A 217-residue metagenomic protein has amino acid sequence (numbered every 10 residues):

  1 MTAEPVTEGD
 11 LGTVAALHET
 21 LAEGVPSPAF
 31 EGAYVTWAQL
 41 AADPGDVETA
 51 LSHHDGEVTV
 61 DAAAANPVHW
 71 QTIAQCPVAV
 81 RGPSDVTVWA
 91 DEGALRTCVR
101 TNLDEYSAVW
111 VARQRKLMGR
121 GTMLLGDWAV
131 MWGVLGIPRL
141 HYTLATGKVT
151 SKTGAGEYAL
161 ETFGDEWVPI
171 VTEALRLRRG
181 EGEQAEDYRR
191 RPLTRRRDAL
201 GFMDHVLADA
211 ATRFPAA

Functional and structural regions predicted by a protein language model:
M1-L11: Active-site nucleotide-donor binding segment shared across nucleotidyl transfer reactions
E4, M123-D127, P192: Short, charged/polar micro-motifs that form catalytic or ligand-binding hotspots
G9, W128, T194: Short, surface-exposed alpha-helical recognition segments that flank or form part of ligand/macromolecule-binding
L11-D127, V134: Conserved NTP/Mg2+-binding pocket subregion across the NTase superfamily
T13, G136, D198, F202: Charged catalytic carboxylate motif
E19-A22, Y142-A145, V149, A211: Hydrophobic/aromatic-lined pockets within catalytic cores
V109-A174: Extended, basic/helix-rich recognition subdomains
K148, K152-A217: Structured mid-to-C-terminal alpha-helical surface segments
